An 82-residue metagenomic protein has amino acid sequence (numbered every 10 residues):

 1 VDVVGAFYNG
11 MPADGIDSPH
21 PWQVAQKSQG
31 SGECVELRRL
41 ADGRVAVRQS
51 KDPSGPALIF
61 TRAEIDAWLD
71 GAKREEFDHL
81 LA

Functional and structural regions predicted by a protein language model:
V1-A82: Positively charged, low-complexity terminal tracts and the immediately adjacent first secondary-structure elements
